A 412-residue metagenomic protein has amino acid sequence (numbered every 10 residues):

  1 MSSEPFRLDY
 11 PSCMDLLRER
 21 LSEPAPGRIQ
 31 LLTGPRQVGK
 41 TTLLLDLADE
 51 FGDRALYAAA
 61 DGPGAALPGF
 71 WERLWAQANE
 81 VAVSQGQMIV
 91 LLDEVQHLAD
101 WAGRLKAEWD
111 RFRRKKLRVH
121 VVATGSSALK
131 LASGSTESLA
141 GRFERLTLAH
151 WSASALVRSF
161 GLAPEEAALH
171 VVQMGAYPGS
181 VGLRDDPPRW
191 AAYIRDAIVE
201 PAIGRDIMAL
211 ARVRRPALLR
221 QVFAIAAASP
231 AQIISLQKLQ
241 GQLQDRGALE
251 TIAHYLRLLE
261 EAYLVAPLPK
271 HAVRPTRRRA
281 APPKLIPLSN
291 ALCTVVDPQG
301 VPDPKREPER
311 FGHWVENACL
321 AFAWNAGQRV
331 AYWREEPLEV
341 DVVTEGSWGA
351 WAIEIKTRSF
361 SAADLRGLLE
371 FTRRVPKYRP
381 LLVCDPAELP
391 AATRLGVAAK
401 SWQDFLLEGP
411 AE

Functional and structural regions predicted by a protein language model:
M1-L21: N-terminal pre-Walker A segment at the start of P-loop NTPase domains
L32: Hydrophobic anchor at the beta1->P-loop junction of P-loop NTPases
K40: Conserved lysine of the Walker
L43: Hydrophobic positions on the alpha1 helix immediately C-terminal to the Walker A/P-loop
L56-Q85: Short glycine-rich substrate-engagement loop in P-loop NTPases that contacts/grips substrate
A102-V122: Conserved catalytic/switch belt of AAA+ P-loop NTPases
S126-A128, A132-I233: Interdomain motor-coupling "hinge/lid" segment immediately C-terminal to the ATP-binding subdomain of NTP-driven enzymes
P187-G349: Accessory nucleic acid-recognition modules appended to NTPase machines
